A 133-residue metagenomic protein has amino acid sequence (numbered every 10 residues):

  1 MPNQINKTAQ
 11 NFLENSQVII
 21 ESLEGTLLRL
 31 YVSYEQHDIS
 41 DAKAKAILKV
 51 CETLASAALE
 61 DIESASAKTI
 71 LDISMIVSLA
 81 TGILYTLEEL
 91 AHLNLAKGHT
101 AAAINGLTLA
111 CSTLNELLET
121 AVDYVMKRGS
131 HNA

Functional and structural regions predicted by a protein language model:
M1-A133: Sequence/structural signature of long amphipathic alpha-helices that form protein-protein interaction faces
